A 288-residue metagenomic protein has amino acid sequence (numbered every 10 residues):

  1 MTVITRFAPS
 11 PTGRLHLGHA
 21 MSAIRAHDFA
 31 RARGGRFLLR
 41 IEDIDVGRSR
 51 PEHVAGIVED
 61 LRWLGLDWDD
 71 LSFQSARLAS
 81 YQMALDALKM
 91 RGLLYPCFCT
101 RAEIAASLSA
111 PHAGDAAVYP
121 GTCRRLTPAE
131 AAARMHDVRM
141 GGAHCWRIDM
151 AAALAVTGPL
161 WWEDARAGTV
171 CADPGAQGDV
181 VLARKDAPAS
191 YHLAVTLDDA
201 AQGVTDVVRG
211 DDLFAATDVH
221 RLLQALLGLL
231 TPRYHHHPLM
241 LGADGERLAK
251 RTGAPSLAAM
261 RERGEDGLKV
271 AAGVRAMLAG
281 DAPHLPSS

Functional and structural regions predicted by a protein language model:
M1-G114, D211-D212, A216-L229, G280: N-terminal Rossmann-like or analogous alpha/beta NTP/dinucleotide-binding catalytic cores that position adenine
M1-R14, L64, A133-R139, A143 (+3 more regions): Non-catalytic terminal extensions that flank enzyme cores
L38-D45, H236-P238, L285-S288: Short alpha-helical "patches" and their helix-cap loops
D60, A84, S107, L126 (+3 more regions): Residues that form generic nucleotide/phosphate-binding pockets
L93, C145-R147, L278: Polar, glycine-rich mid-to-C-terminal structural blocks that act as macromolecule-binding/assembly scaffolds
E103-L248, S256-R261: Active-site cores that bind ATP or allylic diphosphates and position pyrophosphate for catalysis
